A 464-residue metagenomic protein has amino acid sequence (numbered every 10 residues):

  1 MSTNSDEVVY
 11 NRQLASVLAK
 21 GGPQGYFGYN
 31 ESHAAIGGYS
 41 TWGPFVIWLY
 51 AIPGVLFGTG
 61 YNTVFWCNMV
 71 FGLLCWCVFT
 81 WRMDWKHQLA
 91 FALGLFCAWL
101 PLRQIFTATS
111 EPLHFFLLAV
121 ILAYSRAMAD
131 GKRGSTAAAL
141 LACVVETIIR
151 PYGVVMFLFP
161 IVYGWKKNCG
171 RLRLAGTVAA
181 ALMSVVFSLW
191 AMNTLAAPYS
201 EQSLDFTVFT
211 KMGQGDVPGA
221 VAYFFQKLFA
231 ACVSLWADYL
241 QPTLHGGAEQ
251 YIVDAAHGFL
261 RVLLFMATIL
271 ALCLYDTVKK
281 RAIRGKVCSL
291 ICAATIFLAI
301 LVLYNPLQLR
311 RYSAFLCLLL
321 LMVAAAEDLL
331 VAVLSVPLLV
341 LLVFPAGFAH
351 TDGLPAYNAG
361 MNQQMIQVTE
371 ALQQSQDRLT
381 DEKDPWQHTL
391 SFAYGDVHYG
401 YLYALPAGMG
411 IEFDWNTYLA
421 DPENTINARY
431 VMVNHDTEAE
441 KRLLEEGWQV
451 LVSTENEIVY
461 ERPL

Functional and structural regions predicted by a protein language model:
N4, R103-L113: Short acidic/glycine- and proline-prone juxtamembrane loop motifs at membrane-interface regions of multi-pass membrane
V9-I36, F45: Extracytosolic helix-loop segments that constitute the early lumenal/periplasmic catalytic or substrate-binding loops
N11, E111, L117, I149 (+2 more regions): Hydrophobic/aromatic-rich transmembrane helices and adjacent perimembrane loops
S40, P44-L74, D254-L263, D352: Loop-to-helix entry region of an early transmembrane alpha helix in multi-pass inner-membrane enzymes
T63-Q88, V120, I269-D276: Transmembrane-helix motifs of polytopic, lipid-linked glycan transferases
L89-A90, A137-L141, V178-M183, L321 (+1 more regions): Signature aromatic-anchored transmembrane alpha helix within multi-pass, membrane-resident enzymes that catalyze glycan
R173-F265: Membrane-lumen/periplasm interface segments of specific transmembrane helices in polyprenyl phosphate-linked
P337-G400, A404-P406: Membrane-embedded, lumen/periplasm-facing catalytic core of multi-pass transferases that use lipid-linked donors
